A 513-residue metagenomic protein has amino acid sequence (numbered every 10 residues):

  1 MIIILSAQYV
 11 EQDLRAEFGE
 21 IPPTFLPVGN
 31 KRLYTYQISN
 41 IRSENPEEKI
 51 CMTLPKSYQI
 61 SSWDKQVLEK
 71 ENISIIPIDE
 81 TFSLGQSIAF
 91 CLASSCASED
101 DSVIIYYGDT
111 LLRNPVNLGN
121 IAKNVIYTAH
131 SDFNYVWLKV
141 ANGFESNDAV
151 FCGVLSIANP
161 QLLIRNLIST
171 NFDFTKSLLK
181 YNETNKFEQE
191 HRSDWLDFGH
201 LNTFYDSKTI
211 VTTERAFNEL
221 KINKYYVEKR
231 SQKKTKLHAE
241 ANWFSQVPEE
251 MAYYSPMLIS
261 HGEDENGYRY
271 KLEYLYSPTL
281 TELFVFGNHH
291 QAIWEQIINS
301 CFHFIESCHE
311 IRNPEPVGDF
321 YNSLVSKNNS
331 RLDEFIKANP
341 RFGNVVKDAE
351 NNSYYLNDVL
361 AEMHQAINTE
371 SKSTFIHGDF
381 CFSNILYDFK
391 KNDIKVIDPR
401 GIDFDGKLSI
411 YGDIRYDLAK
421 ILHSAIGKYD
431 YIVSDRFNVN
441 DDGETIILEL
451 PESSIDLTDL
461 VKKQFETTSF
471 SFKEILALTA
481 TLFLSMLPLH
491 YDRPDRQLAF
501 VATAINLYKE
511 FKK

Functional and structural regions predicted by a protein language model:
M1-I21: N-terminal nucleotide-binding beta1-loop-alpha1 segment
Q8-Q12, D264-W294, E306-E310, E334-V345 (+2 more regions): A glycine-centered beta->alpha junction motif in the catalytic cores of kinase/phosphotransferase enzymes
I60-L138: Conserved beta-loop-beta/alpha segment of the NTase-like Rossmann-fold superfamily that binds/positions NTPs
T110-Q189: Conserved core of the sugar-phosphate nucleotidyltransferase
R215-Q246, E273, L280-G287: ATP-binding glycine-rich loop module of kinase domains
T281-R331, N339, L356-E370, A480: Conserved kinase catalytic-core helix
L360-G412: Active-site acidic catalytic loop and adjacent metal/ATP-binding pocket of ATP-dependent phosphoryl transfer enzymes
I402-Q464, A480-P494: Active-site activation/catalytic loop segments of kinase-like enzymes and analogous catalytic loops in related
